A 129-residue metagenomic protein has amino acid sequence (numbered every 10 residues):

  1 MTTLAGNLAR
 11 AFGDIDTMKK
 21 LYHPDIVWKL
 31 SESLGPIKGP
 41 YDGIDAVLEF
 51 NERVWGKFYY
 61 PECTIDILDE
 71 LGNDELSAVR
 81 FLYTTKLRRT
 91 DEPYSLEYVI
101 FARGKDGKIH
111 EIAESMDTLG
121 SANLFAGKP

Functional and structural regions predicted by a protein language model:
M1-P24, G127-P129: Short, low-complexity N-terminal intrinsically disordered segments enriched in polar/charged residues
A5-A9, L48, A122: Generic detector of well-ordered alpha-helical segments enriched in charged/polar residues, highlighting helical
L8, M18-K19, I26, G43 (+4 more regions): Hydrophobic pocket/interface hotspot
I15, H23-G72: A solvent-exposed, acidic/Ser-Thr-rich amphipathic alpha-helical stretch
W55-P129: A beta-strand edge to alpha-helix "cap/lid" segment located at domain peripheries
